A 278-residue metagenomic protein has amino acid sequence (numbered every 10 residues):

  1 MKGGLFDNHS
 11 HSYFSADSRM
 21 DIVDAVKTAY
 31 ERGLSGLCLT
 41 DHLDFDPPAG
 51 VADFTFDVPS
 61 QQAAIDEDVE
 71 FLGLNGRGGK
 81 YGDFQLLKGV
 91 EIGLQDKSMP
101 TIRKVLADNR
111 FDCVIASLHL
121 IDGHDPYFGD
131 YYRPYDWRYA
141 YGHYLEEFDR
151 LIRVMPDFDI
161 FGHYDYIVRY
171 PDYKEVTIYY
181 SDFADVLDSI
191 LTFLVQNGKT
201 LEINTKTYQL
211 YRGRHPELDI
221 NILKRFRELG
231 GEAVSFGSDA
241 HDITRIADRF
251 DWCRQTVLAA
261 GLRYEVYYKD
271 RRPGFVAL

Functional and structural regions predicted by a protein language model:
M1-I92, D96, V105, Y170-S181 (+4 more regions): An N-terminally biased module of ancient metal coordination in phosphate/nucleic-acid-related enzymes
M1-S12, S18, I22, D122 (+1 more regions): Charged catalytic cores and adjacent phosphate/nucleic-acid-binding surfaces used for phosphate/nucleic-acid chemistry
Y30, A107, I152-V154, R227 (+1 more regions): Non-catalytic positions within long, well-ordered alpha-helices that form the structural scaffold/packing of enzyme
L37-L39, V114, F161, L201 (+2 more regions): Hydrophobic residues within beta-strands of alpha/beta enzymes
T40, S117, Y164, N204 (+1 more regions): Conserved residues at the C-terminal ends of beta-strands
V51, T55-Q196: Extended substrate/RNA-proximal surfaces in nucleic-acid metabolism proteins
